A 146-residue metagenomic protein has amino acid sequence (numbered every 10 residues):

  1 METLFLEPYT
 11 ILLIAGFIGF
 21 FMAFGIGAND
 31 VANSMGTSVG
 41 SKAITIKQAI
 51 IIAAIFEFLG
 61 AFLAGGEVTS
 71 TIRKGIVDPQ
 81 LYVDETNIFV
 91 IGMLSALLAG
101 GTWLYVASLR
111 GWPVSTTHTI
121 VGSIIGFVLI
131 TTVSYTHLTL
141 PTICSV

Functional and structural regions predicted by a protein language model:
M1-I14, G66, S70-I91: Helix-loop-helix hairpins and the membrane-proximal interhelical loops of multi-pass alpha-helical transport proteins
L13, I50-I51, V90-L98, I120: Hydrophobic alpha-helical transmembrane segments
A28-M35, A43, R110-G122: Short, non-helical or kinked segments that cap or interrupt transmembrane helices
A43-A54: Membrane-interface alpha-helices at helix entry/exit sites of multi-pass transporters
F58-Q80, L97-T102, S123-I124: Hydrophobic transmembrane alpha-helices that form the core helical bundles of multi-pass secondary transporters
G100-G111: C-terminal ends of transmembrane helices
V121-T131: Small-residue-rich segments of transmembrane alpha-helices in multi-pass membrane proteins, especially helix faces
H137-V146: Single conserved hydrophobic/aromatic residue that forms the stacking wall/gate of nucleotide- or nucleobase-binding
